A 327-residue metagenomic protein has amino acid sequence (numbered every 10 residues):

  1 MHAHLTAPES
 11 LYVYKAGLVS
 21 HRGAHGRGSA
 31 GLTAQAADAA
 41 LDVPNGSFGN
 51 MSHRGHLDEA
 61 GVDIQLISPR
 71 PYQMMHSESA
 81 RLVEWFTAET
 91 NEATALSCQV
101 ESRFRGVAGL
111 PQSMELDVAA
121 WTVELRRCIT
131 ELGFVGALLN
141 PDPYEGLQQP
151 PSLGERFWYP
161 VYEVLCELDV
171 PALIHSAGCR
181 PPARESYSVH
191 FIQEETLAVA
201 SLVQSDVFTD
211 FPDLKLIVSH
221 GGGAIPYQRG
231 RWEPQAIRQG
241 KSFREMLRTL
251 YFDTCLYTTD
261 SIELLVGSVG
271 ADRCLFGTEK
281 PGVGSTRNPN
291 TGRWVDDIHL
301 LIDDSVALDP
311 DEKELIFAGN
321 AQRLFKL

Functional and structural regions predicted by a protein language model:
M1-A3, Q65-I67, R105-A108, A137-L139 (+4 more regions): Hydrophobic faces of well-ordered beta-strands that scaffold small-molecule active sites in alpha/beta enzyme cores
H4, R70, G109-S113, N140-Y144 (+5 more regions): Active-site beta-loop-alpha junctions enriched in small/polar residues
H4-S47, C179-Q193, W232-T249, W294-I298: Active-site gating loops and adjacent loop-to-helix segments of metal-dependent hydrolytic enzymes
A16-S68, A88-Q99: Alpha-helical scaffold segments that flank or form the walls of functional sites
F48-L57, D117-R127, D260-L264: Short, acidic/polar
D63-A198: Active-site gating/metal-coordination segments in enzymes
A183-Q204, F211, K215-L327: H/E-rich (His + Asp/Glu) clusters that bind or coordinate divalent metals
